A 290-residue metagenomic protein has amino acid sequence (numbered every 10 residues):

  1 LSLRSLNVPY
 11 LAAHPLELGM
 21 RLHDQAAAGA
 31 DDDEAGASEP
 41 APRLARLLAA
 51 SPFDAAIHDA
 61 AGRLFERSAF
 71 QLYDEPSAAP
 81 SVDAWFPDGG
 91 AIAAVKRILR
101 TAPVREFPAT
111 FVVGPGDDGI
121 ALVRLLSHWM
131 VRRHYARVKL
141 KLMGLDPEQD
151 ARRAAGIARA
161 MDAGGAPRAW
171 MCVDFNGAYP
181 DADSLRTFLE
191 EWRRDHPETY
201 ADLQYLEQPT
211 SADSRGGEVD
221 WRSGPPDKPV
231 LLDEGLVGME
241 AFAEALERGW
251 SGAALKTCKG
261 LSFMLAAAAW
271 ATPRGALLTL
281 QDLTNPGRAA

Functional and structural regions predicted by a protein language model:
L1-L3, I57, A61, W129-M130 (+2 more regions): Hydrophobic, Leu/Ile/Phe/Ala-enriched alpha-helical segments that form helix-helix packing faces
L1-Q71, E75-A79: Metal- or metallocofactor-binding catalytic centers and their adjacent structured scaffolds across diverse enzyme
R43, L47-L48, E106-R124, L142-G144 (+2 more regions): Active-site mouth loops of central-metabolism enzymes
L44, H58-F65, A69-I120: Glycine-rich, aromatic-flanked loop segments that form ligand/cofactor-binding clefts across common enzyme folds
S68, L125-M143: Catalytic domains of carbohydrate-active enzymes, especially glycoside hydrolases
L99-V104, V131, R222-G224, L246-E247: Solvent-exposed alpha-helices and their adjacent loops that cap or buttress functional pockets in soluble metabolic
R105-P108, V131-K139, P167-C172: Glycine-rich, often proline-containing surface loops adjacent to acidic residues and nearby aromatics that form
L140-T284, R288-A289: Catalytic core of soluble alpha/beta enzymes
